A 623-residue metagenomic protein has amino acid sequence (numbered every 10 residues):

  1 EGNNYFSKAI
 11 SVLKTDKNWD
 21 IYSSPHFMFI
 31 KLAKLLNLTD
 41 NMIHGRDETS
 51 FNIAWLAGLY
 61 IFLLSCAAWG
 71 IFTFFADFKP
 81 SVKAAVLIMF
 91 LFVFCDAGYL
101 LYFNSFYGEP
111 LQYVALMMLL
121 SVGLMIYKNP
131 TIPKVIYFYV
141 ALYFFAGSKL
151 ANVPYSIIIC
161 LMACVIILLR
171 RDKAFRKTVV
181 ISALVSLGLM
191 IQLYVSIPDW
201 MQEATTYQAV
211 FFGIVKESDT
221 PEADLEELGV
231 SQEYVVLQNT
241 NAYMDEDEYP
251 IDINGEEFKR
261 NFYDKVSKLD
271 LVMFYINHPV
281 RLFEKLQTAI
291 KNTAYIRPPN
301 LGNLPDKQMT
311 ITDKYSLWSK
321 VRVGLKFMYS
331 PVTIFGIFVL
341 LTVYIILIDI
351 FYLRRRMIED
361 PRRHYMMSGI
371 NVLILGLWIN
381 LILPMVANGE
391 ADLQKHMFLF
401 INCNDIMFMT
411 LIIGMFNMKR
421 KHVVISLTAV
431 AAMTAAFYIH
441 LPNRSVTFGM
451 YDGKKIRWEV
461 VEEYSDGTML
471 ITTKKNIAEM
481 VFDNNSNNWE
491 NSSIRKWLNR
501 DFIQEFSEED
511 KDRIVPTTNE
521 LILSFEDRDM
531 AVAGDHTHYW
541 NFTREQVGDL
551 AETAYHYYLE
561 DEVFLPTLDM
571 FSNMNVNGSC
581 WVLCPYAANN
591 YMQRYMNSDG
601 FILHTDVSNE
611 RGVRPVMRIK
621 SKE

Functional and structural regions predicted by a protein language model:
E1-I53, M309-W318: TM-lumen/periplasm interface segments of multi-pass membrane proteins, especially the first transmembrane helix
E1-N18, P198-T310: Membrane-proximal stem/loop segments at transmembrane-domain junctions that anchor or position
S24-E217, F327-V386, E390-K419: Hydrophobic transmembrane helix bundles of membrane-integrated enzymes that assemble and modify cell-envelope
V180-L184, V424-A429: Sec-dependent N-terminal signal peptides
G302-L325, Y329-I337, Y365-M366: Small-residue-rich helix-loop
L427-F437: Sec-dependent N-terminal signal peptides of Gram-positive bacterial secreted proteins and lipoproteins
H440-E623: Collagenous Gly-X-Y triple-helix signature in extracellular proteins
